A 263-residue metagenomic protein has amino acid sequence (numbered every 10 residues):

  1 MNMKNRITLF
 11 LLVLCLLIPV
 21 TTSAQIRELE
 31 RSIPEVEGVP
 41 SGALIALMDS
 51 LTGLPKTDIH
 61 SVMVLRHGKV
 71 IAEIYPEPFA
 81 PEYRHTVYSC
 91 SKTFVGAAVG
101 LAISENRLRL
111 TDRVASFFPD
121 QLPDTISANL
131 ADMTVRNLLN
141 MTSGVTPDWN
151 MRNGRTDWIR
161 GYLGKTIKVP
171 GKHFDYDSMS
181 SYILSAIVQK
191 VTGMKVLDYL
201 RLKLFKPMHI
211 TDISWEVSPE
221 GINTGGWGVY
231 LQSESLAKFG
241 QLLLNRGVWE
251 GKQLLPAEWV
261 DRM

Functional and structural regions predicted by a protein language model:
M1-F10: Bacterial N-terminal signal peptides that target proteins for export
F10-P19: Bacterial N-terminal signal peptides
I26-R31, G42, D49-T52, R84 (+1 more regions): Active-site-proximal loop and beta-strand segments within enzyme catalytic domains
D49-F79: A short, well-structured edge-of-sheet supersecondary motif
G68, H85-T111, L138, L184-V188 (+1 more regions): Active-site SXXK
E105-S143, T192-W227, L231: Active-site helix/loop module of the DD-peptidase/beta-lactamase fold, centered on the serine-lysine SxxK catalytic
S143-V217: A small/polar active-site loop signature that marks catalytic segments
D198, I213-M263: Penicillin-binding protein/beta-lactamase superfamily catalytic region
